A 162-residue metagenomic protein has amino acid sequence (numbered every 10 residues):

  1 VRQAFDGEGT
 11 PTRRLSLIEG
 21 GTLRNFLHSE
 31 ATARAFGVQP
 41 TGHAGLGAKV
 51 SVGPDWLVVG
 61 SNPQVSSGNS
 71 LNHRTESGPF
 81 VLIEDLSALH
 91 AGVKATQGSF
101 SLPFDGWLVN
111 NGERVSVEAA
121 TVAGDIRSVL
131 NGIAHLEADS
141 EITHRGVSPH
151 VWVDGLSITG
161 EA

Functional and structural regions predicted by a protein language model:
V1-A162: Dual-mode signal for accessory low-complexity, basic/Gly-rich regions
